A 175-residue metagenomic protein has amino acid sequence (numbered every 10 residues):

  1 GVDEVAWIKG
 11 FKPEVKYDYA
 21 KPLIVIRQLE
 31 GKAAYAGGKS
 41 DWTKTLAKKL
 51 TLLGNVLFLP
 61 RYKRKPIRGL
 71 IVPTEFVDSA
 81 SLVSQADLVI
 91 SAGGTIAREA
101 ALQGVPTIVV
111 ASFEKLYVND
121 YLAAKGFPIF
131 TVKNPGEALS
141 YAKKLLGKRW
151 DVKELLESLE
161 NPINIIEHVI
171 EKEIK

Functional and structural regions predicted by a protein language model:
G1-K39: A nucleotide-sugar donor-handling region in carbohydrate enzymes
K21, L53-G54, A86, V105: Short, well-ordered alpha-helix to beta-strand connector turns
I26-Q28, A47-E75: Catalytic donor nucleotide-activated moiety binding site of glycosyltransferases and closely related
G54-R61, V89-S91, V109-V110: Short, hydrophobic beta-strand segments that form beta-sheet elements in well-ordered domains
K63-I96: Donor nucleotide-activated moiety binding/catalytic core segment of transferases that use nucleotide-activated donors
I96-A97, V109: Short glycine/serine-rich donor-binding loops of glycosyltransferases
L102-K148: Catalytic binding pocket for nucleotide-activated donors in carbohydrate/polymer assembly enzymes
G147-K175: C-terminal amphipathic helix plus adjacent low-complexity, charged tail appended to glycosyltransferase catalytic
